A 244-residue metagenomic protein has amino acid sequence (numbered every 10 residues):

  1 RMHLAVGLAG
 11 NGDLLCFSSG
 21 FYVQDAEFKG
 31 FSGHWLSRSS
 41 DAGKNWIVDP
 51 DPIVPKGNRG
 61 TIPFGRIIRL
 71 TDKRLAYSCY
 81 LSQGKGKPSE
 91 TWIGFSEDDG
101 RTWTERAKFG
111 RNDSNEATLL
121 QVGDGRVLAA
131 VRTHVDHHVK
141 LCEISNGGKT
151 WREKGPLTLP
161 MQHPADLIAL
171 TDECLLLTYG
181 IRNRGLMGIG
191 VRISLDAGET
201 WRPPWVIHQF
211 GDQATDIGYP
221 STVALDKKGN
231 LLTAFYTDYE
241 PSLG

Functional and structural regions predicted by a protein language model:
R1-G244: Asp-box/BNR beta-propeller blade signature and adjacent active/binding-site loops in extracellular glycan-interacting
